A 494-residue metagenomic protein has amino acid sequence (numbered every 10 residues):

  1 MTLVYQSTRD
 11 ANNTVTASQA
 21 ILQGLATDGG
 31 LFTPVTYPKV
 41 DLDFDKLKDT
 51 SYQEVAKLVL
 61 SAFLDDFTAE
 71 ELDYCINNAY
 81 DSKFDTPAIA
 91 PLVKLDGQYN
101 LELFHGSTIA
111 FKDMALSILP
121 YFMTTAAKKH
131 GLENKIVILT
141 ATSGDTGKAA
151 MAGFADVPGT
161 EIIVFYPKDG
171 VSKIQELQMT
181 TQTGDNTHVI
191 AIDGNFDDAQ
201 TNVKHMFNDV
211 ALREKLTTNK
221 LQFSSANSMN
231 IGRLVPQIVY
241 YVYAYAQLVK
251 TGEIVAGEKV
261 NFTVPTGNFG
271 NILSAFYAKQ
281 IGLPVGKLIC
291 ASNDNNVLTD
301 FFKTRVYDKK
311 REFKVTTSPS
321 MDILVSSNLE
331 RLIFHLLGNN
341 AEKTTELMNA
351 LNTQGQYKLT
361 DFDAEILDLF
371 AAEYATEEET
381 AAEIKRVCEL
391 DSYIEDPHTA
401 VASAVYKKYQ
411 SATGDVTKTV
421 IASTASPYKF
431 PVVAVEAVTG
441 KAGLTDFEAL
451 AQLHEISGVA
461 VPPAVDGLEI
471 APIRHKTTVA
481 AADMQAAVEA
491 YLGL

Functional and structural regions predicted by a protein language model:
M1-L494: PLP-dependent amino-acid enzyme catalytic core
